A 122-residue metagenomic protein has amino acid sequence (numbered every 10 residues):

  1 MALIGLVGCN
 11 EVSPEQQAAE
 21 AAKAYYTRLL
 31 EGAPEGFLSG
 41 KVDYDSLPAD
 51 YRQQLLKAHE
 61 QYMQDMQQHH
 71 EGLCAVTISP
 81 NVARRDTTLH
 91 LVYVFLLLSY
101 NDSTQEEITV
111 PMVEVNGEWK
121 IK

Functional and structural regions predicted by a protein language model:
M1-C9: Sec-dependent bacterial lipoprotein signal peptides
G8-E31: Short, low-complexity N-terminal intrinsically disordered segments enriched in polar/charged residues
E20, P34-T87: Short solvent-exposed beta->alpha transition segments
A83-H90, E114-G117: A short, structured loop/turn motif at beta-sheet edges
L89-Y93, Q105: A general secondary-structure signal for short beta-strands and their flanking turns/coil in non-transmembrane regions
Y93-Y100: Short beta-strand segments that buttress and anchor functional surface loops
T104-K122: Short beta-strand edge/turn micro-motifs at domain boundaries
